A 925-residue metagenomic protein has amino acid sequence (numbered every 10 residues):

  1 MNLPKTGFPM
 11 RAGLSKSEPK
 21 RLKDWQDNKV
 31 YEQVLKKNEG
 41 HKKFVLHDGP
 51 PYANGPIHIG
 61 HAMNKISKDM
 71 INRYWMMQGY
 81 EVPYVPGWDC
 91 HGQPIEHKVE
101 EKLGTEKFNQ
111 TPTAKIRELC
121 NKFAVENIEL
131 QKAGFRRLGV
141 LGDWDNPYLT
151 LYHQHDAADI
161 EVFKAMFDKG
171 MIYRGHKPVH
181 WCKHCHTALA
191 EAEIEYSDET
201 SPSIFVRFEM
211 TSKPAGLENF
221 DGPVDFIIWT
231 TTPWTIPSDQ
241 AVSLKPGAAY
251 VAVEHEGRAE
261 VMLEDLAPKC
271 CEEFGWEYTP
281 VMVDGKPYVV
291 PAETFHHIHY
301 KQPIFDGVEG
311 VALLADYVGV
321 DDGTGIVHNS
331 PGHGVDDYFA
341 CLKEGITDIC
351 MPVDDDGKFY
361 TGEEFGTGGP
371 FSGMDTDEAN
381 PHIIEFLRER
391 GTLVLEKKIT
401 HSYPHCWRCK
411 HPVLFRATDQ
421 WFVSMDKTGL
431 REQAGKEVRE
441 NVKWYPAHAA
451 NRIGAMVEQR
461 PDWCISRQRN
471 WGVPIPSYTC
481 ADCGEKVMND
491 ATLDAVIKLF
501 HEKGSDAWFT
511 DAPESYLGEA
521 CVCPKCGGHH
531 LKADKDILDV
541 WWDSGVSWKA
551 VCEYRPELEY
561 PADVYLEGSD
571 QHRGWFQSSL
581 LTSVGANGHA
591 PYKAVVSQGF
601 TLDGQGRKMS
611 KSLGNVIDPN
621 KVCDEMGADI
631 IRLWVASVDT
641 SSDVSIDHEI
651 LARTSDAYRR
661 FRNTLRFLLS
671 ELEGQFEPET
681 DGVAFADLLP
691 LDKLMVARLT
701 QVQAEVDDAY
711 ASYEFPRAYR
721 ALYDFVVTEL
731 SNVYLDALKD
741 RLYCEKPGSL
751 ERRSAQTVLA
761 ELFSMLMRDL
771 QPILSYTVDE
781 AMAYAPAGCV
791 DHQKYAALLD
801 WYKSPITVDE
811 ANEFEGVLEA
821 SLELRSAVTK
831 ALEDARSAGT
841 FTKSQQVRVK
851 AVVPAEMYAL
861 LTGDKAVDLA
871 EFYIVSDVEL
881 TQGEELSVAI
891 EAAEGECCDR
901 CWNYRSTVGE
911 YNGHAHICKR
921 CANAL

Functional and structural regions predicted by a protein language model:
M1-R258, S330-K343, D348-E363, R390-E432 (+8 more regions): N-terminal, positively charged nucleic-acid-binding surface of large information/translation enzymes
G60-N72, G79, W88-D89, H155-A158 (+9 more regions): Structured ligand/cofactor/substrate-binding pocket environments in proteins
D89, V179, K183, L189-E195 (+7 more regions): Acidic, turn-prone loop/beta-hairpin segments
F135, A158, W463, D656-L669 (+2 more regions): Core structural elements
V179, Y403, S477, A520 (+2 more regions): Residues immediately within or flanking Cys/His clusters that coordinate Zn2+ in small zinc-binding modules
C182, C406, C480, C523-C526 (+2 more regions): Short cysteine-rich clusters marking metal-coordination/redox-active sites
H186, Q468, G484, G527 (+2 more regions): Cys/His-coordinated zinc-binding microdomains
V311-L313, E884-K919: C-terminal accessory/binding modules appended to enzymatic or scaffolding proteins
